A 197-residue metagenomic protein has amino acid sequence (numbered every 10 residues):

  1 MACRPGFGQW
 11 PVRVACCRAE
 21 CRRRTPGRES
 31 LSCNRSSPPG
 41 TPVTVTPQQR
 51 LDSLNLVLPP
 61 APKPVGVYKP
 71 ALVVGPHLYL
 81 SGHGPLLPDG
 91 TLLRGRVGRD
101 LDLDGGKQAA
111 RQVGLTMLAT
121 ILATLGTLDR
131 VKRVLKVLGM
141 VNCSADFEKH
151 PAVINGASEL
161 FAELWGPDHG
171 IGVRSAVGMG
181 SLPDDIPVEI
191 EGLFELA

Functional and structural regions predicted by a protein language model:
C3, C16-C17, C21, C33: Cysteine-centered motifs
R13-A15, V74-G75: N-terminal non-cleavable signal-anchor helices
R22, L31, E191-L193: Intrinsically disordered, low-complexity regions of eukaryotic proteins
R24-V43: Short, Lys/Arg-enriched N-terminal segments with co-localized hydrophobic residues within the first ~10-30 amino acids
P38, P42-A197: Short, polar/acidic, helix-capping and beta-turn segments at strand->helix junctions that line the mouths
